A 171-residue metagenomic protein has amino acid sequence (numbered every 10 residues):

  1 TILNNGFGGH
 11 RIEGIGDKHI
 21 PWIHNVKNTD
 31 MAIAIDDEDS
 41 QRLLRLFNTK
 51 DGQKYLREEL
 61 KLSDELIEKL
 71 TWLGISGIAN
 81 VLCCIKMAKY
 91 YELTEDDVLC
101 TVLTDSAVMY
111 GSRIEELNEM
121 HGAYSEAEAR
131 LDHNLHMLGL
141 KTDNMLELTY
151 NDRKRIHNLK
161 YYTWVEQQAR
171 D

Functional and structural regions predicted by a protein language model:
T1-W72, R113-D171: Active-site/ligand-binding loops adjacent to catalytic centers
N28, T94-E95: Short, well-ordered loop/turn elements at secondary-structure boundaries
L46-K89, E95-V108: Glycine-rich phosphate/adenylate-binding loop
